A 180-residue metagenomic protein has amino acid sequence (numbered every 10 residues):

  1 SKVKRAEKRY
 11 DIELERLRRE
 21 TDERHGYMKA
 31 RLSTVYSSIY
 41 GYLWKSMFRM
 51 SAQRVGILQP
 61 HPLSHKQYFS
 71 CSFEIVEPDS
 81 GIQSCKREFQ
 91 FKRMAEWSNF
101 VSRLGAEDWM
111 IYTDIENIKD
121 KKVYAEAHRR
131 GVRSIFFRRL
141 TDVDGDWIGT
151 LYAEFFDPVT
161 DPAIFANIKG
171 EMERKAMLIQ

Functional and structural regions predicted by a protein language model:
S1-E77, M172-K175, I179-Q180: Intrinsically disordered, low-complexity terminal regulatory regions
S51-Q53, G131, W147: Short loop/turn motifs at secondary-structure junctions
H61-P62, E116, E154-D157: Short, flexible beta-strand-to-coil junctions
L63-F69, D79-C85, V143-W147: Short, solvent-exposed loop/turn segments that connect beta-strands within catalytic domains and beta-strand-rich
I75-R130: Regulatory sensory and allosteric helical modules in signal-transduction proteins and certain transcription factors
G131-R133, Y152: Short, solvent-exposed, Trp/other aromatic-anchored flexible loops in extracytoplasmic proteins
R133-D142: A short, aliphatic-rich beta-strand micro-motif
W147-Q180: Juxtadomain coupling helices with adjacent low-complexity linkers
